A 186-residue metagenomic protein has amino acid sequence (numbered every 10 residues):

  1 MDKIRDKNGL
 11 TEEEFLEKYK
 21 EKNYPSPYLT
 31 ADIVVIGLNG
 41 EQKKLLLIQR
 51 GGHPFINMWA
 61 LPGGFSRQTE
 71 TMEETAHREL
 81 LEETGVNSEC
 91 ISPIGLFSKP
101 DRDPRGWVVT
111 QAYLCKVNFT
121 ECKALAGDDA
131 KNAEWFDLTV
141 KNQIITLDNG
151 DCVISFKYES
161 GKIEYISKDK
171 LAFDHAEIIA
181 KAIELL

Functional and structural regions predicted by a protein language model:
M1-D32: Acidic, metal-coordinating catalytic segment for phosphate/diphosphate chemistry, firing primarily on the Nudix
M1-I4, I56, V117-L186: Nudix hydrolase/Nudix homology domain
P27, E89, W107-V109: Residue-level preference for beta-strand/loop junctions
L29-A31, V109-Q111, K131: Change "...and in nucleic-acid phosphodiester-cleaving endonucleases..." to "...and in nucleic-acid processing enzymes
E41-V86: Conserved Nudix-box catalytic region and its N-terminal flanking loop in Nudix hydrolases and closely related
N87-G95: A short coil-to-beta-strand element that immediately follows conserved catalytic motifs
F97-V109: Acidic pyrophosphate-coordinating catalytic loop
